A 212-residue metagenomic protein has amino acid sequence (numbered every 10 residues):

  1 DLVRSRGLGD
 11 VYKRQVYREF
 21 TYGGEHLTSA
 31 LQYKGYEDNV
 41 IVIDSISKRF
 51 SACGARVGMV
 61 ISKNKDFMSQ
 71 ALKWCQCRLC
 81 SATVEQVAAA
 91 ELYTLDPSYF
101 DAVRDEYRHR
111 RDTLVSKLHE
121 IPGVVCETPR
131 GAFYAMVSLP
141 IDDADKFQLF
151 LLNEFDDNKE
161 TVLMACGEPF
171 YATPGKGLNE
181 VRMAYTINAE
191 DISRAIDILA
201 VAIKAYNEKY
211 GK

Functional and structural regions predicted by a protein language model:
D1-Y12: Single conserved hydrophobic/aromatic residue that forms the stacking wall/gate of nucleotide- or nucleobase-binding
S5-R6, Y17-A52, K63-K65: Active-site pre-lysine segment of PLP-dependent enzymes
G35, D66-E85: Active-site C-terminal subdomain of aminotransferase-like
Y36-E37, S51, N64-Q70, P97-Y99 (+1 more regions): Short helix-loop capping/hinge motifs at secondary-structure junctions, enriched in acidic/polar residues
V57-S62, E91: Short glycine- and hydrophobic/aromatic-rich loop-to-beta-strand nucleating segment in the catalytic cores
S69-C75, Y93-V115: Structural signature of PLP-dependent enzymes
A90, D105-V115, C126-L139: Conserved glycine-rich beta-strand-loop-beta hairpin in the small C-terminal domain of fold type I
F150-L163, F170-K212: PLP-dependent enzyme catalytic core of the Aspartate aminotransferase-like
